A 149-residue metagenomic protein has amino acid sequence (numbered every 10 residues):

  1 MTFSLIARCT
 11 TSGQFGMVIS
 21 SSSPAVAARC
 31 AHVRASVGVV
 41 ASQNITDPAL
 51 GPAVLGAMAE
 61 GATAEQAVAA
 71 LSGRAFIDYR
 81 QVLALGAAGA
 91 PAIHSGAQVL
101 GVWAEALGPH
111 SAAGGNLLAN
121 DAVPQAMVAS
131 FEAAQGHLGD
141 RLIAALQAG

Functional and structural regions predicted by a protein language model:
M1-G149: N-terminal nucleophile
